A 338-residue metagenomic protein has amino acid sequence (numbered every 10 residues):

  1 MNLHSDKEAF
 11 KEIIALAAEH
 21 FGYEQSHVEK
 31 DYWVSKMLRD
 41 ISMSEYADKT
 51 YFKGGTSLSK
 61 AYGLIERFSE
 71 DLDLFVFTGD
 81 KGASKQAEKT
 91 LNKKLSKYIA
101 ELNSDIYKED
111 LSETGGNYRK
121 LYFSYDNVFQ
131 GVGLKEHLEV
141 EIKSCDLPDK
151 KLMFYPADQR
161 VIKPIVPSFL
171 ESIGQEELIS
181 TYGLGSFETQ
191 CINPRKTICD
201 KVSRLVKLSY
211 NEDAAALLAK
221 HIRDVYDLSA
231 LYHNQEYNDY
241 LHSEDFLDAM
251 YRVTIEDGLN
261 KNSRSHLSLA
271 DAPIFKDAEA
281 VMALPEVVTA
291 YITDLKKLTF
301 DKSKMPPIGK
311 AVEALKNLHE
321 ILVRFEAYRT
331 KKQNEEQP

Functional and structural regions predicted by a protein language model:
M1-T50, Y62-E66, F77-P338: Structured mid-to-C-terminal alpha-helical surface segments
F52-T56: Glycine-rich beta-strand-to-loop/alpha-helix junction loops that act as flexible
